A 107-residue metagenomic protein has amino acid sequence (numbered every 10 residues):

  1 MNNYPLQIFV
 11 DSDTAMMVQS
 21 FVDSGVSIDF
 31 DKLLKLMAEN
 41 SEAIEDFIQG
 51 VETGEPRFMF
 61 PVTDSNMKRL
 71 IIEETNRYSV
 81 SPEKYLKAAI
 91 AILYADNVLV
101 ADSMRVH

Functional and structural regions predicted by a protein language model:
M1, R105-H107: Short intrinsically disordered terminal tails
M1-T14, E42-M67, I72-T75: Short Lys/Arg-rich basic patches
A15-Q19, D31, K35, K68: Short amphipathic alpha-helical segments
M16, L70-I71, S81, L93: Short loop/beta submotifs within extracellular cysteine-rich repeat domains
Q19-V22, T75: The alpha-helix within a helix-turn-helix
S24-T53, V80-M104: Short, basic amphipathic alpha-helical segments that act as recognition/interaction helices in nucleic-acid-binding
